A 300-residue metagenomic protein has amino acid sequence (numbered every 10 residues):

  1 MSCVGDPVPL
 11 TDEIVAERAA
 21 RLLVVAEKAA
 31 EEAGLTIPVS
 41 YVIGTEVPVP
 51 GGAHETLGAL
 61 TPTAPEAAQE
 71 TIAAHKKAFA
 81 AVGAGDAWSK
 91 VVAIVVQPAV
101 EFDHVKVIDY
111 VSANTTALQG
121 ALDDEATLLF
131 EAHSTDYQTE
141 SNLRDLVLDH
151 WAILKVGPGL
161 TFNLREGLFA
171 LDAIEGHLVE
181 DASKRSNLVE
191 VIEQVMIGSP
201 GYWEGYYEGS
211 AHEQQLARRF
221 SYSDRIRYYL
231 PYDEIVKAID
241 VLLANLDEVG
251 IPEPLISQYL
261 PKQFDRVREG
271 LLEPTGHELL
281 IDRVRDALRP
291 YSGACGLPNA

Functional and structural regions predicted by a protein language model:
M1-G5, Y291, A300: Generic low-polarity alpha-helical segments
M1-L129, T135: Helix-rich catalytic cores of soluble enzyme domains
Q119-N299: Flexible, acidic glycine-rich loops studded with aromatic residues
